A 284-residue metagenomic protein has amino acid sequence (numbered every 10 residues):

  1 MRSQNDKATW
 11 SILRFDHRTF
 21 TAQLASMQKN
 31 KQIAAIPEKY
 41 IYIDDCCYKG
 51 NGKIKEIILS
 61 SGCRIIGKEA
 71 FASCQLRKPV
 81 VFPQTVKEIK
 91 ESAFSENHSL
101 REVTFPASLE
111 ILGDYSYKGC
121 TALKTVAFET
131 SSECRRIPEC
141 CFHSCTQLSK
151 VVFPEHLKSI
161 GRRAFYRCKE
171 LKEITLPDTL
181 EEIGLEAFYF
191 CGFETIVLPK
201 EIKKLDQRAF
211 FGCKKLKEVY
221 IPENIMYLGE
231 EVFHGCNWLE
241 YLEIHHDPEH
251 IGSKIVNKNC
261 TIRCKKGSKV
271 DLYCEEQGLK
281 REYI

Functional and structural regions predicted by a protein language model:
M1-R18, Q28-Y42, G52-I65, Q75-E88 (+10 more regions): Structural signature of tandem-repeat unit edges
F20-A22: A short, structured beta-strand/loop element
L24, D45-C47, G67-A70, E91-A93 (+6 more regions): Consensus positions within tandem repeat domains that build extended binding/scaffold surfaces
A25-S26, S253-K254: Short secondary-structure boundary/capping segments
A72, Y189, E275: Short polybasic/polar patches that bind polyanions
K118, T130, H143, F211 (+3 more regions): A structural signal for leucine-rich repeat
